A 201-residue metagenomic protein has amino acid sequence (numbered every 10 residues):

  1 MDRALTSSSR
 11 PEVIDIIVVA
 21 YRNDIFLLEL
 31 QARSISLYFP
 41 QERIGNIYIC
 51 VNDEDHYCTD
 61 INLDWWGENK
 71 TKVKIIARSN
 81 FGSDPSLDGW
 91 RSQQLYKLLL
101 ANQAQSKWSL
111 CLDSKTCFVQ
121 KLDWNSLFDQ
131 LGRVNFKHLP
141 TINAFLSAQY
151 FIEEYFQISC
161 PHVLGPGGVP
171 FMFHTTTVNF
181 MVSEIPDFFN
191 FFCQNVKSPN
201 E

Functional and structural regions predicted by a protein language model:
M1-R33: N-proximal low-complexity "stem/linker" segments adjacent to membrane-targeting elements
D15-I17, G45-Y48, K74: A structural signal for isolated positions on well-ordered beta-strands in alpha/beta enzyme cores
R33-I44: Short, acidic, metal-binding catalytic loop of nucleotide-sugar glycosyltransferases
R43-D55: Short beta-strand/loop segment that forms part of the nucleotide-sugar
H56-Q103: Active-site-proximal specificity loops/subdomain of glycosyltransferases
S109: Short aromatic/hydrophobic "clamp" motif used to bind/position activated sugar donors
D113-C117: The conserved acidic donor/metal-binding loop of glycosyltransferases
V119-E201: Conserved catalytic core of nucleotide-sugar-dependent glycosyltransferases
